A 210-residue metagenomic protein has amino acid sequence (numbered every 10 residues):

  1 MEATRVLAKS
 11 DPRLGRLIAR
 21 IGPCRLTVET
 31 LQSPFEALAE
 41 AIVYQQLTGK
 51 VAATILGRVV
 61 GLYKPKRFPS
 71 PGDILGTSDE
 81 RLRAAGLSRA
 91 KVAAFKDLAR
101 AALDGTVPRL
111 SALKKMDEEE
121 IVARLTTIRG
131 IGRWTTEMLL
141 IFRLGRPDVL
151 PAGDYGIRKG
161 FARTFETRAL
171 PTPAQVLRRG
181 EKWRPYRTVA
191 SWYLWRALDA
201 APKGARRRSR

Functional and structural regions predicted by a protein language model:
M1-L26, E118-E119, R133-R210: C-terminal accessory module of base-excision DNA glycosylases/AP lyases that mediates lesion recognition and DNA
G15, A19, L47-R129, R184: Alpha-helical ds-nucleic-acid-binding substructure associated with the helix-hairpin-helix region of base-excision DNA
T27, F35, V51, K66 (+4 more regions): Short, surface-exposed helix-loop/turn micro-motifs enriched in polar/charged residues
V28-A37, G86-A90, G180-R187: Structural motif
F35-A39, L75-S78, E118-I121, I157 (+1 more regions): N-terminal alpha-helical segment
L38-I42, Q46-L47: Short, aromatic/basic-rich helix-turn unit that serves as a nucleic-acid recognition element
E40, G57, G61, K96-R100 (+3 more regions): Generic alpha-helical structural context detector
A41, A123, L177-R178: Active-site phosphate/pyrophosphate- and oxyanion-stabilizing loops and adjacent acidic/basic residues in soluble
